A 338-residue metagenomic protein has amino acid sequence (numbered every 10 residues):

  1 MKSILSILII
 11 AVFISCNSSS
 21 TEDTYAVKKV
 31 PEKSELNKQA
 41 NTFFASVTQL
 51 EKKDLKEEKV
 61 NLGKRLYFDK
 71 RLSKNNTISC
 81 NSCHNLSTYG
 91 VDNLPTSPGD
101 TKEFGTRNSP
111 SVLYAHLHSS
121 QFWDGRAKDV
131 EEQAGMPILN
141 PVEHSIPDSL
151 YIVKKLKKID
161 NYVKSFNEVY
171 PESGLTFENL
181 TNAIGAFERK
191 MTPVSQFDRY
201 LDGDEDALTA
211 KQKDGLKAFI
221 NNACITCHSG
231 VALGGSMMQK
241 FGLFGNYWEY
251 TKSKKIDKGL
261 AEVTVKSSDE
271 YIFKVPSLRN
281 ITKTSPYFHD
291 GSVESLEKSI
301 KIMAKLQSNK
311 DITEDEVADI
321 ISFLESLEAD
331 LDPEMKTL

Functional and structural regions predicted by a protein language model:
M1-I9: Sec-dependent signal peptide recognition, specifically the positively charged N-region followed immediately by
F13-S15: C-terminal motif of bacterial Sec signal peptides marking the signal peptidase cleavage site
N17-S19: Bacterial signal peptide processing site
D23-M136, D198-K301, S308-K310, P333-L338: Short glycine/threonine-rich turn/loop motifs
L62, S149-S195, T282, S292-L338: C-terminal capping alpha-helices of c-type cytochrome domains
P141, S145-I146, K155: A gly/proline- and charged-residue-enriched helix-loop-helix capping module
H144, Y162, K190-G203, A207: Short His/Asp/Glu-rich catalytic/ion-coordination signatures at enzyme active sites or charged loops
